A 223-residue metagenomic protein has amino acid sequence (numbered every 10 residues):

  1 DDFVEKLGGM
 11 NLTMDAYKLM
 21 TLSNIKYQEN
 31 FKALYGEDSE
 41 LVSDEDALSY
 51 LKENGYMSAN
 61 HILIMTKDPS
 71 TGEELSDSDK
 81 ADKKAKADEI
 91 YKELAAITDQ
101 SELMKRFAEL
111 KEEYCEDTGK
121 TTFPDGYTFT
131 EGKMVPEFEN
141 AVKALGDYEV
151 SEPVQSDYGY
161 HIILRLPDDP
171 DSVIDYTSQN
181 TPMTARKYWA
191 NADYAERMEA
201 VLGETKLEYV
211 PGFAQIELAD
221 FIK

Functional and structural regions predicted by a protein language model:
D1-L12, C115, T128: Acidic helix-start/capping segments at beta-turn-to-alpha-helix junctions
E5-D79, K133-K223: PPIase-associated folding chaperone regions across multiple families
L75-A81, T98-E102: Short helix/loop segment immediately N-terminal to the Walker
D79-E93: Extended, beta-strand-rich, solvent-exposed assembly scaffolds of outer structural proteins
E89-F138, P167, V173: Peptidyl-prolyl cis-trans isomerase
